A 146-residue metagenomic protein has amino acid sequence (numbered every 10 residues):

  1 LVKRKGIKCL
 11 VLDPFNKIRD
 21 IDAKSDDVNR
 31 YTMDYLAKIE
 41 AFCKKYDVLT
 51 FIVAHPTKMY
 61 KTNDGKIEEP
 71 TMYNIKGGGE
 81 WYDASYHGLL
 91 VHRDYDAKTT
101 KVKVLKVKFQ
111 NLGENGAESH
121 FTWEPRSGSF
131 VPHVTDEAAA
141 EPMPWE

Functional and structural regions predicted by a protein language model:
L1-L10, K24, A37-D47, K58-E146: C-terminal regions of RecA-like/P-loop NTPase motor modules
P14: Walker B catalytic acidic pair
K17, H55-K58: Signature of the SF2 helicase/ATPase Hel1-core->accessory helical subdomain module
R19-D26: Conserved ATPase-coupling elements of RecA-like P-loop NTPase cores
D26-M33: Non-membrane alpha-helical structural segments and their capping/turn regions in soluble enzymes
F51: P-loop NTPase catalytic core of nucleic-acid-dependent motor ATPases
